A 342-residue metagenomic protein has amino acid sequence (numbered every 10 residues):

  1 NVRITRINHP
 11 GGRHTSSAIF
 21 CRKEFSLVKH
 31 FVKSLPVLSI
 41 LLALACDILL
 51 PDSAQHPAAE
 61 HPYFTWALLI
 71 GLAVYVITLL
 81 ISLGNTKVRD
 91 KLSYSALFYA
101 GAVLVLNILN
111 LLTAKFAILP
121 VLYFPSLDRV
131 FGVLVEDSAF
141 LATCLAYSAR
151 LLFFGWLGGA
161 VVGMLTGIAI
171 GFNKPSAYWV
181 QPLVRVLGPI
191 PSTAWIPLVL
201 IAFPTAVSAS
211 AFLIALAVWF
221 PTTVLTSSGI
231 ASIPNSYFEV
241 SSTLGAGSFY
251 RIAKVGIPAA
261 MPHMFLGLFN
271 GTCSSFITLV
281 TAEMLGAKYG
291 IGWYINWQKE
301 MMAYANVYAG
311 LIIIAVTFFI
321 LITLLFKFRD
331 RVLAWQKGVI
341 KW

Functional and structural regions predicted by a protein language model:
N1-C46, L50-H61, W66-A100, F326-W342: Transmembrane alpha-helical segments of polytopic membrane transport and secretion proteins
A54-P62, A114-G158: Periplasmic/extracellular loop-to-transmembrane helix junction in inner-membrane transport proteins
S82-V88, F154-V184: Transmembrane-helix boundary motif in ABC transporter permease subunits
V105, A142, A146, R150-I170 (+3 more regions): Hydrophobic alpha-helical transmembrane segments of multipass integral membrane proteins, especially permease/channel
W179, L225-L268, I291, I295: Short cytoplasmic-facing helical segments at TM-TM junctions of multi-pass membrane proteins
V184-V218, G229: Generic hydrophobic transmembrane alpha-helix motif, especially the helices
F212-L216, Y250-A282, A309, L325: Transmembrane alpha-helices
L266, Y308-W342: C-terminal transmembrane helix and the adjacent membrane-cytosol boundary/short C-terminal tail of inner/organellar
